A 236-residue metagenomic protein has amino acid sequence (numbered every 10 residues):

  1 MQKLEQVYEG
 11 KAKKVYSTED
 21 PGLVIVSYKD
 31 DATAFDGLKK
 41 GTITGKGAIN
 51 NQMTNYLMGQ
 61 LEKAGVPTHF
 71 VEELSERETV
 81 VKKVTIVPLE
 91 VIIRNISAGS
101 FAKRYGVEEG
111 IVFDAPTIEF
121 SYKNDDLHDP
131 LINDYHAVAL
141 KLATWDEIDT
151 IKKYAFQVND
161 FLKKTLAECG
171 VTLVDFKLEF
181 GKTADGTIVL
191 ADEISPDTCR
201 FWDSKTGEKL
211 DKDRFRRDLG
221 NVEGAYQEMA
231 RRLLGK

Functional and structural regions predicted by a protein language model:
Q2-S121, L233: Active-site loop/lid in soluble adenylation, ligation, and acyl-transfer enzymes
Y28-G37, T117-W145: Residues forming anionic-ligand binding surfaces in small-molecule and nucleic-acid pockets of primarily soluble enzymes
G45, I49-M53, D146-Y154, V158 (+2 more regions): Short amphipathic alpha-helical segments
E72-R77, L166-K182: A short glycine-rich, hydrophobically flanked beta-strand micro-motif that places a catalytic Asp/Glu for divalent metal
I93, L173-D192: Conserved metal-phosphate-binding beta-hairpin within the catalytic cores of diverse ATP-dependent phosphoryl-transfer
I111, P116-H128, N159-G170, S195-R200: Phosphate-binding core of ATP-grasp and ATP-grasp-like enzymes
L142-V174: A long amphipathic alpha-helix within ATP-dependent nucleotide-binding catalytic cores
I194-K236: C-terminal helix-cap and adjacent tail motif
